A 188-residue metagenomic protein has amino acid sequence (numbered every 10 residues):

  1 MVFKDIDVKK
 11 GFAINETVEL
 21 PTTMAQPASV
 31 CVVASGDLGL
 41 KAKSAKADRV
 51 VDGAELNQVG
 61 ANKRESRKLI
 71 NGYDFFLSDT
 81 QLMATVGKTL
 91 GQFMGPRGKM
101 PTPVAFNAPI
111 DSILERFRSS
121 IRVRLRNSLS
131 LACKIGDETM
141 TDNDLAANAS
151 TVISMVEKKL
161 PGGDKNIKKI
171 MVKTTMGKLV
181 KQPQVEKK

Functional and structural regions predicted by a protein language model:
M1-L40, N62-R64: Translation machinery proteins
V30-A34, V50, F76: Short, hydrophobic beta-strand segments that form beta-sheet elements in well-ordered domains
A34, I135-D137, T174-M176, Q184-E186: Flexible glycine-/small-residue-rich
A42, G95, V172: Residue-level signature of catalytic and energy-coupling elements of molecular machines, predominantly ATP/GTP-dependent
K43-D48: Glycine-rich phosphate-binding loops that contact phosphosugars or nucleotide phosphates
V51-V156: Long, charge-patterned amphipathic alpha-helical coiled-coil/hairpin "stalk" segments used as oligomerization
T141-N143, K178-P183: Short active-site-adjacent structural elements
K159-M171: Flexible, glycine/charged-enriched surface loops at secondary-structure junctions
